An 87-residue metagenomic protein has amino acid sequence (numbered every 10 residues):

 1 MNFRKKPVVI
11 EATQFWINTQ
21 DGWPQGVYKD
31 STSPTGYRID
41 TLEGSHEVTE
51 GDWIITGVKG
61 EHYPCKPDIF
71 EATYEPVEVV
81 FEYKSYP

Functional and structural regions predicted by a protein language model:
M1-L42: N-terminal domain-onset segments
S45-P87: Short, compact, well-ordered microdomains
